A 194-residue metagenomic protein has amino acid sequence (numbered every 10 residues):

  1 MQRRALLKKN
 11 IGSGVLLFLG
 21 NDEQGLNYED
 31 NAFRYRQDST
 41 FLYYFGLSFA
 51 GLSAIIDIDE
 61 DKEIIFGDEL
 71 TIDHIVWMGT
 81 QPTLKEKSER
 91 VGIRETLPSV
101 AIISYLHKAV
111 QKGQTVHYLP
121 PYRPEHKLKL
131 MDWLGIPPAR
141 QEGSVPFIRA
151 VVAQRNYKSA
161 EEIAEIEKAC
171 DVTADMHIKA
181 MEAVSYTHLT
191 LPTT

Functional and structural regions predicted by a protein language model:
M1-M176: A composition/biophysics-driven feature that prefers long, compositionally simple stretches
I178-Y186: C-terminal helix-coil-helix/basic helical segment that borders enzyme active sites and/or dimer interfaces and provides
T187-T193: Conserved small/polar residues in nucleotide/adenosyl-binding loops
